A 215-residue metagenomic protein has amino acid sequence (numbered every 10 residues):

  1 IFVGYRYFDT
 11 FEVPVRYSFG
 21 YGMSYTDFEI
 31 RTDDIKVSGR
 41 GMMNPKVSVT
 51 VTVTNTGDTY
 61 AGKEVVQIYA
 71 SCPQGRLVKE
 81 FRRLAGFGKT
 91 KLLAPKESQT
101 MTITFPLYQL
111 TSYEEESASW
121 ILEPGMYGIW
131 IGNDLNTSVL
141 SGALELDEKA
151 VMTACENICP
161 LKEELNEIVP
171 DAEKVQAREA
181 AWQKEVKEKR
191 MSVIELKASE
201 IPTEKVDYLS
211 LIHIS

Functional and structural regions predicted by a protein language model:
I1-K63, Y69, P124, G128-G132 (+2 more regions): Secreted, periplasmic, or luminal enzymes acting at the cell surface/secretory milieu
Y60-I68, E80, Y113-E115: Short, hydrophobic/aromatic beta-strand segments
S71-R76, D134: Change "in extracellular beta-sheet-rich domains … of secreted and cell-surface proteins" to "in beta-sheet-rich domains
L77-Y113: Intrinsically disordered, low-complexity Pro/Gly/Ser/Thr-rich segments with frequent PxxP/GP/PP motifs and embedded
Q109-M126: Short glycine/proline/serine/threonine-rich loop/turn segments at secondary-structure transition edges
Q109-Y113, D134-V139: Short acidic/polar inter-strand loop motif in beta-rich domains
I212-I214: Conserved small/polar residues in nucleotide/adenosyl-binding loops
